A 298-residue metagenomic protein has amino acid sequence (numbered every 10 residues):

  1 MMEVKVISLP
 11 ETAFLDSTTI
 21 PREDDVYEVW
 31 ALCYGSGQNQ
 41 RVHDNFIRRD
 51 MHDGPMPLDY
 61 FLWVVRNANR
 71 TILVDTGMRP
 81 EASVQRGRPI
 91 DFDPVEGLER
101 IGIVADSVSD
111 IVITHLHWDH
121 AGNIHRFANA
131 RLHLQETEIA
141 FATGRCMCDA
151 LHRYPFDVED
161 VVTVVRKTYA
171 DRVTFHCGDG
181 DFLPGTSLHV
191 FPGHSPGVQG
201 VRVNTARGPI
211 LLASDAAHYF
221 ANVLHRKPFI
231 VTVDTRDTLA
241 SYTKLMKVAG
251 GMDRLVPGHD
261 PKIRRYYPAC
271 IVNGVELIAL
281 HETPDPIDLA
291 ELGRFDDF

Functional and structural regions predicted by a protein language model:
V4-P55, G180, N273, L280-F298: Basic, amphipathic N-terminal segments that precede the first structured/catalytic domain
T19-I20, F92-I103, S107, T137-V190 (+1 more regions): Metallo-beta-lactamase
V29, V65, D75, V108 (+7 more regions): Divalent metal-coordination and catalytic microenvironments
V29-A31, W63-R66, I72, C177-A206: Core dinuclear metal-dependent hydrolase active-site scaffold
Y34-E96, G200-S214: Conserved beta-strand hairpin/beta-sheet module of binuclear metal-dependent hydrolase folds, prominently
Y34-G35, T76-R79, L116, T137-E138 (+3 more regions): Active-site metal-binding loops of divalent metal-dependent hydrolases
R88-L134: Active-site metal-binding motif and surrounding structural segment of the metallo-beta-lactamase
F92, G200, A206-F298: Cap/insert and terminal regions of metallo-dependent hydrolase folds
